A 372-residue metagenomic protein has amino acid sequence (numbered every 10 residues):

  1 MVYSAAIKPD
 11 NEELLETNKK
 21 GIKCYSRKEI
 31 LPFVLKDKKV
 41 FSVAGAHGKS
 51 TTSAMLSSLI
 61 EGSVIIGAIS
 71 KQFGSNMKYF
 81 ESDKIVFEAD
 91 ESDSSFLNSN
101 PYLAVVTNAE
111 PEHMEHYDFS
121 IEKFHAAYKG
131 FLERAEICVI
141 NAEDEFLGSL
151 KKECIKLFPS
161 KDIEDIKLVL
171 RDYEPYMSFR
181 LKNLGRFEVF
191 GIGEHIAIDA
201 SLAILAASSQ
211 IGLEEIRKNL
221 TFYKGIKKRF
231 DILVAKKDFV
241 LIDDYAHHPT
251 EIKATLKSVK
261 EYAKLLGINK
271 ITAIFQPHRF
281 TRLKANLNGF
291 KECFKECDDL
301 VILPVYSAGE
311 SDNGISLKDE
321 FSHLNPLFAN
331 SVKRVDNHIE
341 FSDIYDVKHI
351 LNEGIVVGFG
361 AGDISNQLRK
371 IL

Functional and structural regions predicted by a protein language model:
M1, V43, G62, T107 (+7 more regions): Residue-level signal for inorganic ion chemistry
A5-K156, S208: Phosphate-binding loop of NTP-binding sites
E16-K23, E133-E136, K152-I155, L256-L266 (+1 more regions): P-loop/Walker A phosphate-binding loop and immediately adjacent motor/lid segment at beta-alpha junctions
Y25-E29, I65-G67, A142, E153-E174 (+4 more regions): Beta-strand->loop->alpha-helix junctions that form or flank phosphate-binding loops in nucleotide-handling enzymes
L103, N183-D299: Nucleotide phosphate-binding/pyrophosphate-handling subdomain across enzymes that bind or process nucleotide phosphates
C138-E143, T272-Q276, D298-S307: Short internal beta-strands
K291-N352: C-terminal helical cap/extension that packs against the catalytic core of soluble nucleotide-cofactor enzymes
H338-L372: A glycine-rich beta-strand to alpha-helix segment that forms a phosphate/ribose-binding loop at ligand/cofactor sites
